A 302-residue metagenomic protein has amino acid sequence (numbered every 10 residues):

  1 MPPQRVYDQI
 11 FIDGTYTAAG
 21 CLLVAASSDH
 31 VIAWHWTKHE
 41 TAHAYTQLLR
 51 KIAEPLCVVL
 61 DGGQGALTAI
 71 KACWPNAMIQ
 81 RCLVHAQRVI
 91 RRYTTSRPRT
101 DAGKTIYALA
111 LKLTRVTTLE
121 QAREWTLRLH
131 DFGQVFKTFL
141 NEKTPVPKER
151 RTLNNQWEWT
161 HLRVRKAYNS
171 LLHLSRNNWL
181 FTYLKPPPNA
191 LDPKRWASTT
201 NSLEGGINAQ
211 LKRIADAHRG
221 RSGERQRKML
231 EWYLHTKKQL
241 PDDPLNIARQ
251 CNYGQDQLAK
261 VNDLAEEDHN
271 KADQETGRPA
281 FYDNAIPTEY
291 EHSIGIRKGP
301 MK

Functional and structural regions predicted by a protein language model:
M1-N76: RNase H-like nuclease fold core
Y16, R88, I207-N208: Short hydrophobic/aromatic residue motifs in ordered secondary structure
C21, A69, Y93, K212-R213: Short, function-defining helix-loop hinge/capping sites that tune catalysis or transport
W34, I90-R91, R219-G220: A generic structural signal for short coil/turn motifs at secondary-structure boundaries
L60, L67, A110-K302: Acidic/histidine-rich catalytic cores and adjacent linkers of DNA breakage/strand-transfer/modification proteins
D61-K112: Conserved beta-strand -> loop -> alpha-helix junction used to position metal-binding or nucleic-acid-contacting
